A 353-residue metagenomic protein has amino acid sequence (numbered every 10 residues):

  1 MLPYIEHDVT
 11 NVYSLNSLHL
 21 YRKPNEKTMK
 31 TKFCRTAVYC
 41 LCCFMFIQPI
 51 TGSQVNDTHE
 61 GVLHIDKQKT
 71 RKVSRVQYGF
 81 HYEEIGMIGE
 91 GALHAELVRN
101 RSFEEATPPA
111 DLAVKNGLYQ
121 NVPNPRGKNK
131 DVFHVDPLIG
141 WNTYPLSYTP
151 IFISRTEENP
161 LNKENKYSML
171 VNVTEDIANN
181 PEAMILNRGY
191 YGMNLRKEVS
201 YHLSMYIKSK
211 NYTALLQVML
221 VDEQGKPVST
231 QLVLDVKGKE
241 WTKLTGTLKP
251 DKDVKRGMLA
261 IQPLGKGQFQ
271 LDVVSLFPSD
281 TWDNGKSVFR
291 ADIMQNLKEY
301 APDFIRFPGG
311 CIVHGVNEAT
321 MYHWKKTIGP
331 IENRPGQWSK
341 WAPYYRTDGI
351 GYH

Functional and structural regions predicted by a protein language model:
M1-D57: Bacterial Sec-dependent N-terminal signal peptides
S53-I350: Extracellular and organelle-lumenal recognition/adhesion modules and their flexible linkers in secreted
H353: Histidine-anchored nucleotide/phosphate-binding helix
